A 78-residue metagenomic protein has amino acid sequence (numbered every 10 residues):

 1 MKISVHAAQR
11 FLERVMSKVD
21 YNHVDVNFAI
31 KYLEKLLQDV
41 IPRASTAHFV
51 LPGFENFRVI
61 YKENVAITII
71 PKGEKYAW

Functional and structural regions predicted by a protein language model:
M1-W78: Ribonuclease/tRNase effector modules and their secretory precursors
